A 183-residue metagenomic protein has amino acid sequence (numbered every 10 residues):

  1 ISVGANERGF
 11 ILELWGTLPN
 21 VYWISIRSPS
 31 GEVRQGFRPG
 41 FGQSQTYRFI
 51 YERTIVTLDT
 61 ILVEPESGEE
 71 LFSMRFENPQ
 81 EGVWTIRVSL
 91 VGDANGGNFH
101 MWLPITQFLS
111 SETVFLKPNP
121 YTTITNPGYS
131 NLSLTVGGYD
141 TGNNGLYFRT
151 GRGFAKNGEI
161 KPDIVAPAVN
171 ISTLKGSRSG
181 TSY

Functional and structural regions predicted by a protein language model:
I1-Y183: Loop-rich non-cytosolic ectodomains and luminal regions
